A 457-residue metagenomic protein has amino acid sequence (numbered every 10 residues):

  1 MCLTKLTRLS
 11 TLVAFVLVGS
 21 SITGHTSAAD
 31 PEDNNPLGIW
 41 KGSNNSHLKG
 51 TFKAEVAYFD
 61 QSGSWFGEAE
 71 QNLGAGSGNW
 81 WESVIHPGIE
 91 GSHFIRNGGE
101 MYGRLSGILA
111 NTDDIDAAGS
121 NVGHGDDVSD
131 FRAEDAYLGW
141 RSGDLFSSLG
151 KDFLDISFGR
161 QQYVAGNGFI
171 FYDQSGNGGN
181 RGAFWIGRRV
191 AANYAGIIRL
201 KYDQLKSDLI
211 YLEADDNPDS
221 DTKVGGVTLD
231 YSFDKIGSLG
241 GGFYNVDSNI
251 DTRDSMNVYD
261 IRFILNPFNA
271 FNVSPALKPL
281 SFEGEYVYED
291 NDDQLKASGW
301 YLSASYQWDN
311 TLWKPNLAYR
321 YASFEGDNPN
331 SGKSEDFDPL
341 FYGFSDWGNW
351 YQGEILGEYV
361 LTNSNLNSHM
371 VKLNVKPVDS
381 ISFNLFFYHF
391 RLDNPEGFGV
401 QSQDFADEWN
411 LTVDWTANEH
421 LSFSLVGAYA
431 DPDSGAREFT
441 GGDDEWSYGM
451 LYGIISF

Functional and structural regions predicted by a protein language model:
C2-S27: Gram-negative bacterial Sec-dependent N-terminal signal peptides
R8, V56, L109, S142 (+4 more regions): Short, flexible loop/turn elements at secondary-structure junctions
G24-I156, G196-Y202, L280-S281, E289-K296 (+4 more regions): Beta-barrel outer-membrane channel/assembly domains of diderm bacteria
E55-W65, A69-L73, D116-D126, L145-T252 (+3 more regions): Surface-exposed coil loops of outer-membrane beta-barrel proteins
I85, V164-G168, G326-N328: Secretory-pathway/luminal and periplasmic proteins that interact with or process carbohydrate-rich
G242-V246, V287, A322-F324, K376 (+1 more regions): Histidine- and/or cysteine-centered catalytic micro-motif in compact active-site loops
S248-N328: Long, internal scaffold/assembly segments composed of regular secondary structure
N291-Q294, F324-Y342, L392-E396: Short acidic/glycine-rich loop or secondary-structure boundary segments that cap or lie
